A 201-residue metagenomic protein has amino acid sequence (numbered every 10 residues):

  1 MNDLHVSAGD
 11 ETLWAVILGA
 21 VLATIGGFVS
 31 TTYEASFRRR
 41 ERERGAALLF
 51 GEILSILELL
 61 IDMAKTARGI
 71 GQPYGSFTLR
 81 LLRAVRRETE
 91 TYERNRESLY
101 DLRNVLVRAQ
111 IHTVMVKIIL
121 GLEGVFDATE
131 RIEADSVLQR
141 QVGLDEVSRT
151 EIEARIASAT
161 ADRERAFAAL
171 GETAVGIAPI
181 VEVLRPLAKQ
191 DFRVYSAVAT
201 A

Functional and structural regions predicted by a protein language model:
M1-F37: Membrane-embedded hydrophobic alpha-helical segments
H5-V6, A20, I25, R42 (+2 more regions): Alpha-helical protein-protein interaction elements
L13, L18-V21, R44, E172 (+2 more regions): N-terminal cationic amphipathic segment used for targeting or macromolecule association
Y33-E58: Juxtamembrane membrane-water interface segments immediately C-terminal to a transmembrane helix
G51-A201: Interfacial alpha-helical end/capping and short helix-turn segments at domain and membrane boundaries
